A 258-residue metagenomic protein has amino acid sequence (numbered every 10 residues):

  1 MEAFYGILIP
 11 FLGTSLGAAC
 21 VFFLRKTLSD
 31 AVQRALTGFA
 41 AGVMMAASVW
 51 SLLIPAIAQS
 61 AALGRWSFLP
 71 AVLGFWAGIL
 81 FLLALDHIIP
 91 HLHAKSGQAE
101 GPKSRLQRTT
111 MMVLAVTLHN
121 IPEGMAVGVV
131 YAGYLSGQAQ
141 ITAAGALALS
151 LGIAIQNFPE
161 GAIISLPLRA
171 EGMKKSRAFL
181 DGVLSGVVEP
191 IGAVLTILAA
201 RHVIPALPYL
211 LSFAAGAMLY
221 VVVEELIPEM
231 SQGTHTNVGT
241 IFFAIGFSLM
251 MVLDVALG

Functional and structural regions predicted by a protein language model:
M1-G258: Intrinsically disordered, metal-sensing/regulatory segments
